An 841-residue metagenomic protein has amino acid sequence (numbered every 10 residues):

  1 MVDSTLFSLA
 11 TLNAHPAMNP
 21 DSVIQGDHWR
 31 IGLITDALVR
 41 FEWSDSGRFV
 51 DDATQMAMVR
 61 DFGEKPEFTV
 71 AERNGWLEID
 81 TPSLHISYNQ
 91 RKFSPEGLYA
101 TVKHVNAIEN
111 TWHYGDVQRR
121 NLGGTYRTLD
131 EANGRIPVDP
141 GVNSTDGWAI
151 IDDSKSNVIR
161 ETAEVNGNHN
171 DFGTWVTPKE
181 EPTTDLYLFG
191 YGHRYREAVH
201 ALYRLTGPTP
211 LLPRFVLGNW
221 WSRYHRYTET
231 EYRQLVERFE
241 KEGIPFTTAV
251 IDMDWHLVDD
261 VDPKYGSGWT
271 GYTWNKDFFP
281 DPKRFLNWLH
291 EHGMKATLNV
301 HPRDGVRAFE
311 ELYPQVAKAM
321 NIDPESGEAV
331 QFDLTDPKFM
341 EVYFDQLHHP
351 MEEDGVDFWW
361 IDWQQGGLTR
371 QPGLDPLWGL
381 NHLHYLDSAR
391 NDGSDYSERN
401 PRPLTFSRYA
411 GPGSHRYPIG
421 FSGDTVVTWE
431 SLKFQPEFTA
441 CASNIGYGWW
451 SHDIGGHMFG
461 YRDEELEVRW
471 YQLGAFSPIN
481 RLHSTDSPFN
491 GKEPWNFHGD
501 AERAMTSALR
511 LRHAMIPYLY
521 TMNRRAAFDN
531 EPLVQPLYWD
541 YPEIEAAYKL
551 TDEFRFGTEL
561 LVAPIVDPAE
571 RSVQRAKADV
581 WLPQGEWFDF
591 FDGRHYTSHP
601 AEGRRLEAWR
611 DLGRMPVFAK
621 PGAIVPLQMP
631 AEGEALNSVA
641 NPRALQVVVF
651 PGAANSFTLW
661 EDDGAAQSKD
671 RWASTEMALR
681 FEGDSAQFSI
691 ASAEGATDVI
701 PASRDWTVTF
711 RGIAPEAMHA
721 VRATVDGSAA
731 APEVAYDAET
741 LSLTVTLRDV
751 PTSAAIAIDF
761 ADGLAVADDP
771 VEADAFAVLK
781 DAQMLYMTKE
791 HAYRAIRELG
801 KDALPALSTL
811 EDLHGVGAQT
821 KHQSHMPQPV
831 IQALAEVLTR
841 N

Functional and structural regions predicted by a protein language model:
M1-F49, E64, T69-Y88, F93-P95 (+1 more regions): Mature N-terminal, pre-catalytic/accessory segment of carbohydrate-active enzymes
A10, L33, S46-R48, P66-P213 (+6 more regions): Catalytic and substrate-binding clefts that recognize carbohydrates or anionic sugar/phosphate headgroups
A53-E67, M320-D323, F588-L612, A720-L747: Solvent-exposed beta-strand/loop surfaces of large extracellular or lumenal domains
P208-R370, H415: Aromatic-lined carbohydrate-binding/catalytic grooves of carbohydrate-active enzymes
L217-R223, I251, M294-R307, I361-Q364 (+3 more regions): Aromatic-lined carbohydrate-recognition surfaces of secreted/lumenal glycan-active proteins
N321-W360, A389-T428, L482-A504: Alpha-amylase-like alpha-glycosidases and glucanotransferases acting on alpha-linked glucans and related
Y385, G393, P412-G420, F434-F438 (+4 more regions): Catalytic core of carbohydrate-active enzymes
P621-N841: C-terminal low-complexity, glycine/proline- and small-hydrophobic-enriched intrinsically disordered tails that act as
